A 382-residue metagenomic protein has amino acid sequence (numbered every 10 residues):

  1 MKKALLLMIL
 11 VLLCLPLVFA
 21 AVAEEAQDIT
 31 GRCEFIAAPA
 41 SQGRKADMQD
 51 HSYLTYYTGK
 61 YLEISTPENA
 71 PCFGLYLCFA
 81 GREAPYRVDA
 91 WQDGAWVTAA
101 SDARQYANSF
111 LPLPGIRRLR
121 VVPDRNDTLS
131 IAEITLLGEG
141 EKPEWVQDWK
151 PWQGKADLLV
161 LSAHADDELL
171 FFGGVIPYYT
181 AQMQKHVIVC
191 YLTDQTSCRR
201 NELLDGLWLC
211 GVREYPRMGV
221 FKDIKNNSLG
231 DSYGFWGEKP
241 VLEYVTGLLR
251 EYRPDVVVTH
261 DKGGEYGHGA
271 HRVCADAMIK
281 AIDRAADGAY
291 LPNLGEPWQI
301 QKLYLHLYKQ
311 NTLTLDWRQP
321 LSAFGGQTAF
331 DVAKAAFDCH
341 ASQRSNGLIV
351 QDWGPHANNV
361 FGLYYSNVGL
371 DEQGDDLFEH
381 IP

Functional and structural regions predicted by a protein language model:
M1-L6: Positively charged n-region of N-terminal signal peptides that target proteins for export
L7-M8, L204: Intrinsically disordered, low-complexity segments enriched in polar/charged small residues
M8-P16: Bacterial N-terminal signal peptides
I9-L10, F171, Q351: Enrichment for repetitive, rod-forming helical segments
V18-A23: Sec-dependent signal peptide cleavage junction
E24-T55, F79-G81, Y86, K150 (+1 more regions): The feature marks non-catalytic terminal segments
T30-E34, P39-G43, D47-L62, E68-C72 (+2 more regions): Active-site beta-strand->loop->alpha-helix modules in alpha/beta enzyme cores, enriched in Gly/His/Asp(Glu)
